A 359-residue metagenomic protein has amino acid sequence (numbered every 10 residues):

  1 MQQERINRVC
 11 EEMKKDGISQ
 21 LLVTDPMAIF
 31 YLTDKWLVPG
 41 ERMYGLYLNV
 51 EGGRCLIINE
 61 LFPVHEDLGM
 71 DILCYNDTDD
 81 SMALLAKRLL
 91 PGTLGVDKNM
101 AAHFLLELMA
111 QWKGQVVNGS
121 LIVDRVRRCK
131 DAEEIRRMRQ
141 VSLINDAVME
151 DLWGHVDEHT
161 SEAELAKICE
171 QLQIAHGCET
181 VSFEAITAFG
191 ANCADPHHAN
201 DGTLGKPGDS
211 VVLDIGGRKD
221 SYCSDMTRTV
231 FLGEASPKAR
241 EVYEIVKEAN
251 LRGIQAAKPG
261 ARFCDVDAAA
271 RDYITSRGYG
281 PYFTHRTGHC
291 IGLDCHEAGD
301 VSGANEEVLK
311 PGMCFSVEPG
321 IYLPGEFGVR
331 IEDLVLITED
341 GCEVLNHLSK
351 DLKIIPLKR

Functional and structural regions predicted by a protein language model:
M1-R359: Active-site neighborhoods and metal-handling regions in enzymes and metal-associated proteins
